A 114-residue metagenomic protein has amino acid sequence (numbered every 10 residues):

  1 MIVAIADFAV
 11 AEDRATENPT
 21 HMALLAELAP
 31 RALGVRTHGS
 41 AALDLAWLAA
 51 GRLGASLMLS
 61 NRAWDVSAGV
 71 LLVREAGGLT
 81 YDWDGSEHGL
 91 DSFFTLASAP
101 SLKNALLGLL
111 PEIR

Functional and structural regions predicted by a protein language model:
M1-R114: IMPase-like, lithium-sensitive Mg2+-dependent phosphomonoesterase catalytic core
